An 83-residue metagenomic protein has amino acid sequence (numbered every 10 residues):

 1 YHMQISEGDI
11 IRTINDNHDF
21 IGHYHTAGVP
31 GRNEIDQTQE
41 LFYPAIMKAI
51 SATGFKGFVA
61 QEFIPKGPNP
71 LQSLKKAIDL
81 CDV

Functional and structural regions predicted by a protein language model:
Y1-V83: Histidine-acidic metal/acid-base catalytic patches
